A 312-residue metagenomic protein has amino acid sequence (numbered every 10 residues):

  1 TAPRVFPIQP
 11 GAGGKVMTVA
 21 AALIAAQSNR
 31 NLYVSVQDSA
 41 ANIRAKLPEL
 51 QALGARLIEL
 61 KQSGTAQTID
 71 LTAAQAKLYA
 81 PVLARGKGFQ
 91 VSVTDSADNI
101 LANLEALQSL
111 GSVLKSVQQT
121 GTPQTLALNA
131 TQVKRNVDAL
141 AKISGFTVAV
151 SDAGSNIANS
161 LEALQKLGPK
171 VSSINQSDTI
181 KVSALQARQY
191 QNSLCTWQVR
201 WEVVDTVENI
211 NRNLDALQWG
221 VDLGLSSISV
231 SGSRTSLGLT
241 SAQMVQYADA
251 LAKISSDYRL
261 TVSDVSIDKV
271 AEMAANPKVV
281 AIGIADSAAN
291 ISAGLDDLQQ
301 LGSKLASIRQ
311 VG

Functional and structural regions predicted by a protein language model:
A2-G312: Solvent-exposed, low-complexity segments and loops of surface/extracellular structural proteins
